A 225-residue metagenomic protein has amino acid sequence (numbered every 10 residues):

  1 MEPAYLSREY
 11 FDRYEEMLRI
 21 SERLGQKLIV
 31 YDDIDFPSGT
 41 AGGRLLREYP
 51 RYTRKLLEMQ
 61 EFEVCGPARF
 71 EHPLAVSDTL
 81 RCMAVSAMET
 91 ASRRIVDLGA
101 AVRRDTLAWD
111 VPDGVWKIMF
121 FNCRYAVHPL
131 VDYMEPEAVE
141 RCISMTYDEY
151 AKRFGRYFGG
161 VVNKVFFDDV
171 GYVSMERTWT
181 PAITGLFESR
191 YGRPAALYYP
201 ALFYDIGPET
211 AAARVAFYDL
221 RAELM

Functional and structural regions predicted by a protein language model:
M1-P3: N-terminal-proximal low-complexity accessory segments that begin disordered and transition into the first
Y5-L224: Mature extracytoplasmic enzyme cores
